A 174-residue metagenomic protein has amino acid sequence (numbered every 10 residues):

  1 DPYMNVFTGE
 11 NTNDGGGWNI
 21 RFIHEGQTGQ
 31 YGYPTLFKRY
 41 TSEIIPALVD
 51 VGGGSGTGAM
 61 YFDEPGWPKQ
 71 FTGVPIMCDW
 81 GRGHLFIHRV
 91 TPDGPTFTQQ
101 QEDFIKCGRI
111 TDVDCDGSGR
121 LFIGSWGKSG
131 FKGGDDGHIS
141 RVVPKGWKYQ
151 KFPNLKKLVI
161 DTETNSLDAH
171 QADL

Functional and structural regions predicted by a protein language model:
D1-L174: Beta-propeller domains with acidic blade repeats across secreted/periplasmic ectodomains and cytosolic WD/CNH propellers
